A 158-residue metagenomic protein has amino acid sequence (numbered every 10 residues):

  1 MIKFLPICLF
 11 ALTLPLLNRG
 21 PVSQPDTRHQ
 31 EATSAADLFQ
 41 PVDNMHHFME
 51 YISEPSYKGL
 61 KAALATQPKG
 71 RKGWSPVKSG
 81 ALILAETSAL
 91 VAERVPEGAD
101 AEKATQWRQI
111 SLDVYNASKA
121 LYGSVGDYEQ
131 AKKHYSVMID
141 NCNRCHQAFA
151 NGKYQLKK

Functional and structural regions predicted by a protein language model:
M1-K3: N-terminal hydrophobic targeting signals that begin at the initiator methionine
L5-P6, V22-K158: Sequence context surrounding c-type heme c attachment/ligation sites in exported
P6-P15: Bacterial N-terminal signal peptides
L17-P21: N-terminal Sec signal peptide cleavage junction
